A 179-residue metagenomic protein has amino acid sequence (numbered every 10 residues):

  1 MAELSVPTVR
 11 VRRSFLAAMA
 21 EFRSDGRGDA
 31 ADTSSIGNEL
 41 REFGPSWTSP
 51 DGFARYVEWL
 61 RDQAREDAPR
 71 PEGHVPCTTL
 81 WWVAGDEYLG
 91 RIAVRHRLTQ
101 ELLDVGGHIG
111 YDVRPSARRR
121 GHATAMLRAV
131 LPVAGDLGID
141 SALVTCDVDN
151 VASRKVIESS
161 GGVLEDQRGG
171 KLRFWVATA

Functional and structural regions predicted by a protein language model:
M1-H108, P115, V133, E165 (+1 more regions): GNAT-family acyltransferases
E3, G110, L143-T145: Short aromatic/hydrophobic contact patches that present stacked aromatics for nucleic-acid/ligand binding
Y111-R120, D149: Active-site acidic-Proline motif in GNAT/NAT acetyltransferases
A117, G121-A129: Conserved acetyl-CoA pyrophosphate-binding loop and the N-cap/start of the following alpha-helix in GNAT-like
T124, D149-D166: Conserved active-site alpha-helix within GNAT-family acetyltransferase domains
A134-T145: Conserved GNAT acetyl-CoA-binding A-motif
